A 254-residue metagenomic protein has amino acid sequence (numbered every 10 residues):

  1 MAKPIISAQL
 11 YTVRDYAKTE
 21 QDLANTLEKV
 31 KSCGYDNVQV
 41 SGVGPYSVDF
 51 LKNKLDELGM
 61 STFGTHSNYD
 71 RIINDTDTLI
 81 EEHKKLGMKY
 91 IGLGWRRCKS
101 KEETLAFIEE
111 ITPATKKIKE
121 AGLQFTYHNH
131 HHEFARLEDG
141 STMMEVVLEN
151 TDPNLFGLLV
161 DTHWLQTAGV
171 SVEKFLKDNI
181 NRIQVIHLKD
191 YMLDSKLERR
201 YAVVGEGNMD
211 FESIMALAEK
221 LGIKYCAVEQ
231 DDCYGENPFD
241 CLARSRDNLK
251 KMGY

Functional and structural regions predicted by a protein language model:
M1-K89, Y254: N-terminal pre-domain/capping segments
P4-L10, V38-V40, T62-S67, I91-L93 (+4 more regions): Hydrophobic faces of well-ordered beta-strands that scaffold small-molecule active sites in alpha/beta enzyme cores
A8, V30, V38, L55 (+8 more regions): Conserved, mostly hydrophobic/aromatic
R14-E20, N37-F50, S67-D75, C98-L105 (+5 more regions): Acidic-and-aromatic substrate-binding clefts and catalytic sites of carbohydrate-active enzymes
V38, E120-N208: Acidic/histidine-rich catalytic cores of soluble enzymes
L51-S67, A114-I118, E145-P153, F211: Alpha-helix-loop-beta-strand connector modules within alpha/beta enzyme cores
D56, S61, T142-E149, P238-M252: Short, electropositive alpha-helical surface patch
N74-E110: Glycine/small-residue-rich loop that forms an oxyanion/phosphate-binding "nest" at active or ligand-binding sites
